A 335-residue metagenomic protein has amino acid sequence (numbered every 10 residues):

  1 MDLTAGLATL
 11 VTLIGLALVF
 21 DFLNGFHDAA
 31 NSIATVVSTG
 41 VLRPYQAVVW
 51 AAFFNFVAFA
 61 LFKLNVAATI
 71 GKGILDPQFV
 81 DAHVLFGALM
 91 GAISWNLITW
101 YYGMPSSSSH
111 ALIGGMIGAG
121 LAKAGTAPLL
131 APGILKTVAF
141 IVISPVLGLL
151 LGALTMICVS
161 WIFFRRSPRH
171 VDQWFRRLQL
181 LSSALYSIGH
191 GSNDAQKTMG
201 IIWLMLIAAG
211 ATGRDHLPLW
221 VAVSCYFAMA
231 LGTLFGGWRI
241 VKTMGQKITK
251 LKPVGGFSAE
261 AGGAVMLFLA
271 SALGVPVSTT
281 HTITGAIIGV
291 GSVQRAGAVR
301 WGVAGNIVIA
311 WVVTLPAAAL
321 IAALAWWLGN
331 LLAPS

Functional and structural regions predicted by a protein language model:
M1-S335: Multi-pass alpha-helical transmembrane bundle typical of ion/small-solute transporters and intramembrane aspartyl
